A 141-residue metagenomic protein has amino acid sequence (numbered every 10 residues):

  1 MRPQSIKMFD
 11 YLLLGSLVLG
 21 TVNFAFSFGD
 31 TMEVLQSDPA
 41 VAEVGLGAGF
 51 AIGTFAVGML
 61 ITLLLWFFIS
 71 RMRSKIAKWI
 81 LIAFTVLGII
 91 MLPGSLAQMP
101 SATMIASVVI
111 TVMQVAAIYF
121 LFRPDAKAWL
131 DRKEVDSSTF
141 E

Functional and structural regions predicted by a protein language model:
M1-G29, F140-E141: Cytosolic juxtamembrane helix and N-cap/initiation of the first transmembrane helix
G15-V57: Hydrophobic transmembrane helix segments
V18-N23, T85-P93: Aromatic-anchored segments of alpha-helical transmembrane domains
F28-Q36, R71-K75, A97-T103, F122-W129: Transmembrane helix-loop junctions in multipass membrane proteins, especially transporters and channels
F50-I61, I105-M113: Selective recognition of hydrophobic, aromatic-rich stretches within alpha-helical transmembrane segments of polytopic
T62-L87: Loop-to-transmembrane helix junctions at the membrane interface
I89-V109: Membrane-helix boundary connector in multi-pass membrane proteins
V112-V135: Membrane-water interface at the C-terminal end of transmembrane alpha helices
